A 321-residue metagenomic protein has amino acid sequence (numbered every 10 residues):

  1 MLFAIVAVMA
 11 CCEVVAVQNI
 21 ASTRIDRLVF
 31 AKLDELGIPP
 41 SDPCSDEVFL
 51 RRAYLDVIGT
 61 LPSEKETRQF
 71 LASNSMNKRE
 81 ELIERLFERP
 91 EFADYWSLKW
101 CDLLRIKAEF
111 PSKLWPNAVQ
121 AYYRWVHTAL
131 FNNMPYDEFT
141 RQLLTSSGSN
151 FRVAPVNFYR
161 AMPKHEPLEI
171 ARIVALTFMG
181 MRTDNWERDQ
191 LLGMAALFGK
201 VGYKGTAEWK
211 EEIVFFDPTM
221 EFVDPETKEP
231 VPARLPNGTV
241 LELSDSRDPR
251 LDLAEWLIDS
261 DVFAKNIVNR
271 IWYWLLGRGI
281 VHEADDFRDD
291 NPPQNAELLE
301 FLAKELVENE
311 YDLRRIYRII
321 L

Functional and structural regions predicted by a protein language model:
M1-A10: Bacterial N-terminal signal peptides
V17-E242, R250-L257, V262-L321: Short, structured secondary-structure elements that scaffold catalytic or ligand/cofactor-binding regions
S246: Glycine- and hydrophobic-rich flexible loops that cap the catalytic core of alpha/beta enzyme folds
